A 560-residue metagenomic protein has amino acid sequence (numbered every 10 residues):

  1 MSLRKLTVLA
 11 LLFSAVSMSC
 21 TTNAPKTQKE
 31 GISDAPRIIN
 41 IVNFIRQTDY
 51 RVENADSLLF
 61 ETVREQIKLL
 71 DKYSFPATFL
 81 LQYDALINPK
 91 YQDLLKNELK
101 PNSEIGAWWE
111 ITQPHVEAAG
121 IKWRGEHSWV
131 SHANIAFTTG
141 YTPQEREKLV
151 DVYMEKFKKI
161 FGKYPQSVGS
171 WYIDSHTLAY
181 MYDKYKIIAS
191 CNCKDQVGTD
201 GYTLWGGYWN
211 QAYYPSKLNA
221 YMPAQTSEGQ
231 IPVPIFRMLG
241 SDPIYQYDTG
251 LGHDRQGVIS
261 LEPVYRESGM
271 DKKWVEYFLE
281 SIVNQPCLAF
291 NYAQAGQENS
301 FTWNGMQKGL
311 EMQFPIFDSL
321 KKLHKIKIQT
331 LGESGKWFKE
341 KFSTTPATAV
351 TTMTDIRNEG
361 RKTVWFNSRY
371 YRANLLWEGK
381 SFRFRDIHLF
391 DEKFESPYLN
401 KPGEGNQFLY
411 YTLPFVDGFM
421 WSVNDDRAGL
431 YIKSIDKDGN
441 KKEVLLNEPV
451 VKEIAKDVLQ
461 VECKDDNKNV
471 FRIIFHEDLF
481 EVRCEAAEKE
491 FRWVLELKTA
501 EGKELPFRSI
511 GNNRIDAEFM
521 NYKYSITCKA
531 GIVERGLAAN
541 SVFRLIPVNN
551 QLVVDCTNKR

Functional and structural regions predicted by a protein language model:
K29-P101, C287-N291: Active-site beta->alpha N-cap acidic-glycine motif
R46-D49, E61, E65-K68, Y73 (+5 more regions): Catalytic grooves of carbohydrate-active enzymes
Y50-F60, L80-Q92, Q113-V116, G169-L178 (+3 more regions): Acidic-and-aromatic substrate-binding clefts and catalytic sites of carbohydrate-active enzymes
Y83-W171, Q230-I259, L288-F301, D417: Metal-dependent polysaccharide deacetylase catalytic core of the NodB/CE4 family, i.e., the active-site-bearing domain
T142-K217, D478-V482, E518-M520: Catalytic domains of cell-wall/extracellular-matrix polysaccharide-remodeling enzymes, centered on de-N-acetylation
Y265-W274, N291-G296, E518-R560: Beta-strand-rich recognition/accessory modules
L375-V458, D465-N467: Acidic-aromatic substrate-binding/catalytic surfaces of carbohydrate-active enzymes
D457-P506: Acidic, contiguous internal or C-terminal segments within carbohydrate-active enzymes that form a structured patch used
